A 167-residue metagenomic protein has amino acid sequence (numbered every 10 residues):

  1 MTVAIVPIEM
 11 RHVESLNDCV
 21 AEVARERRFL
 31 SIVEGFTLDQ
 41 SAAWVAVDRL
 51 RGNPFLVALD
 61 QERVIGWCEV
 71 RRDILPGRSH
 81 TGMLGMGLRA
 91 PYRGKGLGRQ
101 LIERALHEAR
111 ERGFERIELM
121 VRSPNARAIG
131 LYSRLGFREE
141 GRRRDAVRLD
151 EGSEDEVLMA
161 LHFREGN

Functional and structural regions predicted by a protein language model:
T2, S153-N167: Terminal substrate-recognition subdomain of acyl/acetyltransferases
P7-R11, E22-A24, R28-P91, I102-R104 (+2 more regions): Acetyl-CoA-dependent GNAT
L16: Hydrophobic pocket/interface hotspot
G52, G82, E115, S153-D155: Exposed loop/turn and edge beta-strand positions of beta-sandwich/beta-sheet ligand-binding modules
V57, E69, M83-G87, G96 (+3 more regions): Conserved beta-strand segments that form the floor/walls of ligand-binding pockets within enzyme and binding domains
I102, A109-M120: Conserved GNAT acetyl-CoA-binding A-motif
E118-R122, S133, R138-E154: Conserved catalytic-core motifs of GNAT/GCN5-like acyltransferases
A128: Helix-turn-helix
